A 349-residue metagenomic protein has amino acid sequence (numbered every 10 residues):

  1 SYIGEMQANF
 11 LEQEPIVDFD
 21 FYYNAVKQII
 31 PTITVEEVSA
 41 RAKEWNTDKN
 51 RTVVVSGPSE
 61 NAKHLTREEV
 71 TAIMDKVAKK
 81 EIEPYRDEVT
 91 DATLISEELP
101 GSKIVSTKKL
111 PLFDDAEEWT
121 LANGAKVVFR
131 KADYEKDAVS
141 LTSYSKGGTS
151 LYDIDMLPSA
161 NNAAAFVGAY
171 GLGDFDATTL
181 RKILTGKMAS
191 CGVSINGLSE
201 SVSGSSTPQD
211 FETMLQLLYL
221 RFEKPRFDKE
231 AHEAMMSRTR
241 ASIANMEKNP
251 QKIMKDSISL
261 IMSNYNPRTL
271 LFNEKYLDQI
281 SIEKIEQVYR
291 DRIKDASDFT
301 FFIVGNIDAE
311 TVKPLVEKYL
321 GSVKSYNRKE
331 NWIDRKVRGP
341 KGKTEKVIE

Functional and structural regions predicted by a protein language model:
S1-P31, N50-P58, V128-R130, E135-G168 (+4 more regions): M16 family metallopeptidases and their MPP-like homologs
N9-K146, S150-D153, T300-F302, I307-E349: Proteolytic maturation boundary segments
V35, D174-A177, P208, K229 (+2 more regions): Alpha-helix N-capping/helix-start residues
D228-A234, N327-E330: Conserved short beta-strand edge segments in small beta-sheet-based binding/regulatory domains
